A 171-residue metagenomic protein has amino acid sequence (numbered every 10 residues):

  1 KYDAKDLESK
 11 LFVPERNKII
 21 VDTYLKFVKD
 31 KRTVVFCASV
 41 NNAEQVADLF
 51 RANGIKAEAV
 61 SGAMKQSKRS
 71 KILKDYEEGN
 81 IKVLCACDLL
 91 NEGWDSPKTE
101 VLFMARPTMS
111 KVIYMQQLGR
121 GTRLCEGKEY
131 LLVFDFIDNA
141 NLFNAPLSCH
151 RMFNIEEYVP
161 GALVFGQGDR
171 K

Functional and structural regions predicted by a protein language model:
K1, L73-D75, L147-F153: Short, surface-exposed amphipathic charged segments that create phosphate/polyanion-binding patches used for binding
K1-V34: Conserved interdomain linker/interface between the two RecA-like ATPase lobes of SF2 helicase motors
D22-K26, L49, D75, R120-G121: A generic secondary-structure signal
K26-T33, N53-K56, P97-E100: Short, surface-exposed connector motifs at secondary-structure boundaries
V34, N42-N91: Conserved helicase ATPase core of P-loop NTP-dependent helicases/translocases
K82-T108, I113-R120, Y130-F136: A short beta-strand element within the Helicase C-terminal
V112, R123-R170: A conserved SF2-helicase RecA2
